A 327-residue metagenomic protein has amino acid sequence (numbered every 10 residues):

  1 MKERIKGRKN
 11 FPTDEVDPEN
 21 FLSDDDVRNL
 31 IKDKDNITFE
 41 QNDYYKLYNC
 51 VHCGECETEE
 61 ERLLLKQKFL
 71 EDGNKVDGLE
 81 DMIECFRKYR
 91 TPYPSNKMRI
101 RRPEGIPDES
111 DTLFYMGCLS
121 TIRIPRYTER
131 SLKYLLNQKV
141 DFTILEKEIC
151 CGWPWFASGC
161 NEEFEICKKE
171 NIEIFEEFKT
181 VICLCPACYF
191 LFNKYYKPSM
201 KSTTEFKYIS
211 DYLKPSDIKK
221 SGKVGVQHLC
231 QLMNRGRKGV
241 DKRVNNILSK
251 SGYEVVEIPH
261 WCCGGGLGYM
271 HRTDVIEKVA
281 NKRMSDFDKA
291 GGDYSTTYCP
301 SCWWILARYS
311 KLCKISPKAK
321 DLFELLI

Functional and structural regions predicted by a protein language model:
M1: N-terminal glycine-rich, Lys/His-bearing helix-loop that initiates the first secondary-structure elements of many
R4-K6, K207, Y212-P215, K223-G236 (+1 more regions): Catalytic cores of enzyme domains
R8-F190, Y195-M200: Iron-sulfur-cluster electron-transfer modules
K66-F69, S202-K214: Short, structured interface segments
P107-T112, I218-V224: A short, charged/proline- and glycine-enriched loop that marks the coil->beta-strand transition at the N-terminal
G117-C118, I209-S210, L229, L322-F323: Fold-independent oxyanion-binding glycine-rich loops and adjacent beta-strand/coil segments at enzyme active sites
L119-T204, M233-G239, N245-I327: Cofactor-cradling patches in redox/metallo enzymes
